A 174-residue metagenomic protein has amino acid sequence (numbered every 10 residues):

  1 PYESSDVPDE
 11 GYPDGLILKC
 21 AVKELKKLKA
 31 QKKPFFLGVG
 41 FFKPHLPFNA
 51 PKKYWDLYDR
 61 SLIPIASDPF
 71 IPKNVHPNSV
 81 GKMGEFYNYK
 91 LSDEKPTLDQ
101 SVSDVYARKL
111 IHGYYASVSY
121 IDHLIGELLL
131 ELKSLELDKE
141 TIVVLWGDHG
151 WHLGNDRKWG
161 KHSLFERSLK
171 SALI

Functional and structural regions predicted by a protein language model:
P1-L16, E24-K33, G38-E140, V144-I174: Active-site-proximal cap/lid insertion segments
